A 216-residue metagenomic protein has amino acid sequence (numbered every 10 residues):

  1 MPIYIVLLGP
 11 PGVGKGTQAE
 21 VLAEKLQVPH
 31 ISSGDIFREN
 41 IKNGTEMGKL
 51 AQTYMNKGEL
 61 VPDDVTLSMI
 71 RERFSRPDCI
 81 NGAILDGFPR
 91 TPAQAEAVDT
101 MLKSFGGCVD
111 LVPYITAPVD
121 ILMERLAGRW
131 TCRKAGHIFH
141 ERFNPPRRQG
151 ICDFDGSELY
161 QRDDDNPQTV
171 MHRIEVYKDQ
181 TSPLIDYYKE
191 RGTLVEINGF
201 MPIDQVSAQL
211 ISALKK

Functional and structural regions predicted by a protein language model:
M1-K216: Glycine-rich phosphate-binding loop of ATP-dependent small-molecule kinases
